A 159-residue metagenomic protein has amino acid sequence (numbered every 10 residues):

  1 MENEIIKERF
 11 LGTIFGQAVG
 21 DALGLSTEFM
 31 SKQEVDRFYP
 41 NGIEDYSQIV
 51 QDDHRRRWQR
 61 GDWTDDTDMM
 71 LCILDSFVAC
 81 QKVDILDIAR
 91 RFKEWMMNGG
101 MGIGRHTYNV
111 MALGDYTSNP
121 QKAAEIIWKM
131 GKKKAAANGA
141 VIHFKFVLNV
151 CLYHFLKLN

Functional and structural regions predicted by a protein language model:
M1-N159: Structured, active/binding-site neighborhoods that engage oxygen-rich ligands
